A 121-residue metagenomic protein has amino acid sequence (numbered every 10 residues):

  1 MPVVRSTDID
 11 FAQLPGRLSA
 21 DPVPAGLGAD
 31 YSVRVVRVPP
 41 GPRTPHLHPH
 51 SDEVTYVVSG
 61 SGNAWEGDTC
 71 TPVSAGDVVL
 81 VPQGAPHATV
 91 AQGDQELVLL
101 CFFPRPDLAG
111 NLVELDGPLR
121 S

Functional and structural regions predicted by a protein language model:
M1-D30, E114-S121: A short, N-terminal "cap"/entry segment at the start of jelly-roll beta-barrel domains of the cupin/DSBH fold
L18, A29-R34, D52-E53, G60 (+2 more regions): A generic structural signal for short beta-strands and their flanking turns/coil linkers
S19, R34-P49: Conserved short histidine dyad/triad with adjacent acidic residue
L27, Q83-A109: Ligand-binding loop in jelly-roll beta-barrel domains
L27-Y31, P39-P42, S61, C70 (+1 more regions): Short, charged/polar surface micro-motifs in flexible loops or helix N-caps
V33-R37, V54, C70, V78-L80 (+1 more regions): Conserved hydrophobic/aromatic beta-strand scaffold that supports enzyme active sites
R43, L47-P49, E53-A75, A85: A short beta-strand-loop-beta hairpin characteristic of the jelly-roll/cupin
G67, A75, V90-A91, N111-L112: Short glycine-/acidic-enriched loop or helix-start segments at secondary-structure transitions that form or flank
